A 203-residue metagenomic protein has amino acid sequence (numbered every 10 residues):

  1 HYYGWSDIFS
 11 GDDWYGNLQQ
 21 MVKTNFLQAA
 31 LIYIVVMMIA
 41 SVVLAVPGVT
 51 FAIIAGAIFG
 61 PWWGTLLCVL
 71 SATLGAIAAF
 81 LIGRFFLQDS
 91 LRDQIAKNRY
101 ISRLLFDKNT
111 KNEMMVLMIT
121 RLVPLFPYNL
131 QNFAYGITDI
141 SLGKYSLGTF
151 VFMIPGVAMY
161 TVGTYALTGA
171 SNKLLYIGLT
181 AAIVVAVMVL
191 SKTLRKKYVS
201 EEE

Functional and structural regions predicted by a protein language model:
H1, A40, L44, G75 (+4 more regions): Alpha-helical transmembrane segments of multipass membrane proteins
Y2-Y33, T73-L130, I137-I140, G169 (+2 more regions): Membrane-interfacial helix-loop-helix
L27-L70, D107-A166: Hydrophobic alpha-helical membrane segments of integral membrane proteins
L142-K144, N172-K173, V184: Glycine-rich loops and low-complexity Gly/Arg-rich segments that provide flexible linkers or classic glycine-based
T161-I177: Extracellular/periplasmic helix-loop-helix junctions in multi-pass membrane proteins
G178-A182: Hydrophobic core segments of alpha-helical transmembrane domains in multi-pass membrane proteins
